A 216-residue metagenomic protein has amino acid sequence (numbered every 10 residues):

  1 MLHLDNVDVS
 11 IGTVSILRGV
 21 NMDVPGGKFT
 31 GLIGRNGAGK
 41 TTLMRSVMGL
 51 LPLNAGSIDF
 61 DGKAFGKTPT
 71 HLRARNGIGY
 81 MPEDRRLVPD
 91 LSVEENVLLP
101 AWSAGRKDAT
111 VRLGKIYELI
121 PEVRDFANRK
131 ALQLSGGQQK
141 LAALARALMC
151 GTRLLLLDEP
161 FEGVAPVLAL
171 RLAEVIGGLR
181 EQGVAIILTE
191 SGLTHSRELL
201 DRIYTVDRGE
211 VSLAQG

Functional and structural regions predicted by a protein language model:
G12, V93-V111, L119-P121: ABC-type ATPase nucleotide-binding domains, specifically the catalytic core motifs of the NBD
I33-R35: The feature captures the beta-strand-to-loop junction immediately N-terminal to the Walker
M48: Helix-to-loop junction immediately C-terminal to a conserved catalytic motif
G56-F65, N76, A109-L113, L213: Conserved ABC transporter NBD signature motif
A64-R85, L113, D125-N128: ABC ATPase NBD coupling module
K130-L134: Conserved ABC ATPase signature
A147-L148: ABC ATPase C-loop
